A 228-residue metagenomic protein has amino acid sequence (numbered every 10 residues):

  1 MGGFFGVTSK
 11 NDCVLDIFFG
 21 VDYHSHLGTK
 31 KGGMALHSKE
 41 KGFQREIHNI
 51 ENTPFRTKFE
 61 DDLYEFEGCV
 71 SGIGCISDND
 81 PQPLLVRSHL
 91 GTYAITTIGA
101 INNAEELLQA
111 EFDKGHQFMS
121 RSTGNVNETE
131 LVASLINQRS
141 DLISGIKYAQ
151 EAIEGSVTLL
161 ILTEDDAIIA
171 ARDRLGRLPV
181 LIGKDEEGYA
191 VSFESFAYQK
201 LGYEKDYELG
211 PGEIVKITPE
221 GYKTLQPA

Functional and structural regions predicted by a protein language model:
M1-A228: Conserved short alpha-helical segments that host acidic/polar catalytic motifs at enzyme active sites
